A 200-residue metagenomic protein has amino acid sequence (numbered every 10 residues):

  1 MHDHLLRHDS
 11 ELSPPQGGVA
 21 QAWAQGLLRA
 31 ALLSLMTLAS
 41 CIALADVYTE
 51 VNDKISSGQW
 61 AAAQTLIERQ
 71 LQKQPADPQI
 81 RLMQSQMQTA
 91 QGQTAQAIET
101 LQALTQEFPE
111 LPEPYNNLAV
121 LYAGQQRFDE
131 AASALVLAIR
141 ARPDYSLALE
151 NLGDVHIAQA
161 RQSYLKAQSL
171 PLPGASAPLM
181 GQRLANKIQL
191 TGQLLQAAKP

Functional and structural regions predicted by a protein language model:
H2, A158-P200: Terminal, low-structured helical/coil segments at or just beyond the last alpha-helical repeat
R69-Q70, A103-L104, L137-A138, A167 (+1 more regions): Canonical positions in the second alpha-helix
P75, F108-P109, P143, L172: Short coil turns that delineate tetratricopeptide repeat
P78-Q79, P112-E113, S146-L147, A175: Helix-start (N-cap) detector for alpha-helical repeat units in TPR-like alpha-solenoids, especially tetratricopeptide
M83, N117, N151, M180 (+1 more regions): Canonical tetratricopeptide repeat
